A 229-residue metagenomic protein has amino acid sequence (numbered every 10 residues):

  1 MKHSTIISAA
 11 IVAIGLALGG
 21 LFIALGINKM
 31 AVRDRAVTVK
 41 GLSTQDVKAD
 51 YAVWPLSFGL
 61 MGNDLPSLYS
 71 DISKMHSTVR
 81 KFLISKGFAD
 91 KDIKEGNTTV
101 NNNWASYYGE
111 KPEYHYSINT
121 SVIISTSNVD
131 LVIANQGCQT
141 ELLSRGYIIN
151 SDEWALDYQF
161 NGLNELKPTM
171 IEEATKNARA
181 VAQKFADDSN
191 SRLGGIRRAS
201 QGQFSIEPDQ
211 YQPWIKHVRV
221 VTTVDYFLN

Functional and structural regions predicted by a protein language model:
K2-A9, G15-N229: Short, charged, surface-exposed interaction patches
